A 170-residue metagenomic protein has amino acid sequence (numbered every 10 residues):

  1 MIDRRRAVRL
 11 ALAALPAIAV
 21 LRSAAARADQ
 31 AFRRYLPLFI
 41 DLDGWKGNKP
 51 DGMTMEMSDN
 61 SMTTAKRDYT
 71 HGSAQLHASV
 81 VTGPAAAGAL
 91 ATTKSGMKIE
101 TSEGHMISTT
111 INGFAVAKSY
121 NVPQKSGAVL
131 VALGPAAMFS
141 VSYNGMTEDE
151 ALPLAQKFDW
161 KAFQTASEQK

Functional and structural regions predicted by a protein language model:
M1-L15: N-terminal secretory signal peptides and thylakoid transit peptides that target proteins across membranes
Q30-S126: Short, solvent-exposed recognition patches
H71, Q75, I99-K170: A short, solvent-exposed beta-edge/loop patch
